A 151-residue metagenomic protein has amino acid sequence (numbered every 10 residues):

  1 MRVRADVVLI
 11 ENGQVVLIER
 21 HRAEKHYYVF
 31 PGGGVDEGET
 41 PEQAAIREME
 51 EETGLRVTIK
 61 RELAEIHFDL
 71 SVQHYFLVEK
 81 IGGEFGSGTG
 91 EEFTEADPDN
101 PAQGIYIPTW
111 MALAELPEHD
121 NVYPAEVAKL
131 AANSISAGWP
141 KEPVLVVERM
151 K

Functional and structural regions predicted by a protein language model:
M1-V16, E37: Conserved N-terminal beta-strand and adjoining loop/helix that marks the start of the Nudix/MutT-like hydrolase domain
L9-N12, R20, V78-K80: Active-site beta-strand termini and strand-to-loop segments that position acidic
Q14-E19, F85-S87: Short, well-ordered strand-loop elements centered on a beta-strand within folded domains, enriched for acidic residues
A23-H26: A conserved beta-turn-beta hairpin within the catalytic core of GNAT-like acetyltransferases that forms part
V29-F30: A short gly/proline-enriched turn/hairpin at secondary-structure junctions
V35-T58, H67-Y123, R149-K151: Unchanged
V122-K151: Charged phosphate-binding loop/patch that engages nucleotide di/tri-phosphates or the phosphate backbone of nucleic
